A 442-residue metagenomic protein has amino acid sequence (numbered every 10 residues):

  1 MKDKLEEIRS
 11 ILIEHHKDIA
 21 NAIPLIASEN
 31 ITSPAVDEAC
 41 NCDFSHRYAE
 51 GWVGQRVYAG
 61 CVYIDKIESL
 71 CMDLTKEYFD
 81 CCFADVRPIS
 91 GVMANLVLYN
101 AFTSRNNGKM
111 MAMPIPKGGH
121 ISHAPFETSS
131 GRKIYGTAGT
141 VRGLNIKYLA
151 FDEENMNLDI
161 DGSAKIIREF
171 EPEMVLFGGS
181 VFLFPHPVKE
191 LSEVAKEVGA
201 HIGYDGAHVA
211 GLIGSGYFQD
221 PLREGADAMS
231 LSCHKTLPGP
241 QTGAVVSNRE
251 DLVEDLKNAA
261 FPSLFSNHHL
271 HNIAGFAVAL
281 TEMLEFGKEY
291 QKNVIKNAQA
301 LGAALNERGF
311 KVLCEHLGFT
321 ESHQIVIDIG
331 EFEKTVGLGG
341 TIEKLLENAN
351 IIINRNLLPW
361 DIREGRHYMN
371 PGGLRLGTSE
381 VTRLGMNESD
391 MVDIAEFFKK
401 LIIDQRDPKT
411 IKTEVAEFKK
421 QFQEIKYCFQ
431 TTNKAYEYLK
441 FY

Functional and structural regions predicted by a protein language model:
M1-D73, E193, Y427-Y442: N-terminal glycine-rich, Lys/His-bearing helix-loop that initiates the first secondary-structure elements of many
H15-H16, A138, T236, E315-L317 (+1 more regions): Replace "in large, NTP-powered and nucleic-acid-processing enzymes" with "in large, NTP-powered factors and other
H15-N21, H46-V53, P172, V253-N258 (+4 more regions): Short acidic (Asp/Glu) and glycine-rich catalytic loops that position anionic groups and cofactors
A22, V53-G54, F83, N267-L270 (+5 more regions): Flexible, glycine/charged-enriched surface loops at secondary-structure junctions
K66, L70-E307, K344, T378: Conserved PLP-enzyme active-site core in the AAT-like
A226, P240-T242, T320-Q324, E343 (+3 more regions): Active-site lining segments that contact anionic ligands and/or coordinate catalytic metals
L280, Q291, I295-E343, I353-N370 (+1 more regions): Conserved small-domain helix->loop->beta segment predominantly found in fold-type I
K296, G365-Y442: PLP-dependent enzyme catalytic core of the Aspartate aminotransferase-like
